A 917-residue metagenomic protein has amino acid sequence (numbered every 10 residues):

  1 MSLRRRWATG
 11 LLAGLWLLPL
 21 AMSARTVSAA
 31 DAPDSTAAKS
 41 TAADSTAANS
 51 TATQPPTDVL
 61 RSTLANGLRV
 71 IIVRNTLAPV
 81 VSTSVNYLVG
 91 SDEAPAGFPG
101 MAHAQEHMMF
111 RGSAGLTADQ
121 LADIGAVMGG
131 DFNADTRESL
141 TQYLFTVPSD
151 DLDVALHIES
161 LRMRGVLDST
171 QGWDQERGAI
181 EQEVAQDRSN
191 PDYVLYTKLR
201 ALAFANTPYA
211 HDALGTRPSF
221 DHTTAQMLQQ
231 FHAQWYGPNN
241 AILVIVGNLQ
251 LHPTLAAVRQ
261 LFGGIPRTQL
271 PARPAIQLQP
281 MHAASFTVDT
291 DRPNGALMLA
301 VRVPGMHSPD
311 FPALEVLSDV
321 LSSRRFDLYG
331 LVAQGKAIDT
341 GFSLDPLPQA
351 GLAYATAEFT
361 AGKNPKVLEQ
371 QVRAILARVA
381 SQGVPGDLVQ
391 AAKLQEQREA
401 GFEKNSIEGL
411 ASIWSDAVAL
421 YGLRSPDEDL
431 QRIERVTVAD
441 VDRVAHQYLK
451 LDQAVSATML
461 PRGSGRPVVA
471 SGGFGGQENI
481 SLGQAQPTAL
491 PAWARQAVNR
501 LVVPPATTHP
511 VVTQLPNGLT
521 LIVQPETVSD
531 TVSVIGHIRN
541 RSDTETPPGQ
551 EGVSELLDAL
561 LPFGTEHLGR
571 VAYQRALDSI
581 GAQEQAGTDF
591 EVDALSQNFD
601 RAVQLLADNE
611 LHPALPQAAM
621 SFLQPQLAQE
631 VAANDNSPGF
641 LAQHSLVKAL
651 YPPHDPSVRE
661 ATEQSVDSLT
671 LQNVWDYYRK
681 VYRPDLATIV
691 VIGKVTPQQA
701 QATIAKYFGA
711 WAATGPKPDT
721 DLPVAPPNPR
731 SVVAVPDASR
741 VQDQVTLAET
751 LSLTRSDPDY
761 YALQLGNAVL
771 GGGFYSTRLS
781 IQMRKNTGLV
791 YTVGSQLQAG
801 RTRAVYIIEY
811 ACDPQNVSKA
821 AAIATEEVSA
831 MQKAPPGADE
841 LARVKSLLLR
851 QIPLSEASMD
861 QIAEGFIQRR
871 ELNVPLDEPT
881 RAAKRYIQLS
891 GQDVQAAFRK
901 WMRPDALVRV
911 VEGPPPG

Functional and structural regions predicted by a protein language model:
G10-S23: Bacterial N-terminal signal peptides
L20, T26-S40, S45-V70, Q250-D289 (+7 more regions): Proteolytic maturation boundary segments
D31, S50-S62, H157, E183 (+12 more regions): Histidine-acidic residue clusters that define the catalytic metal-binding segment of zinc metallopeptidase domains
A32, S82-T146, S189, H211-L214 (+6 more regions): M16/MPP (pitrilysin/insulinase) zinc-metallopeptidase core fold and M16-derived inactive scaffolds
G67, V85, H103-Q105, G125 (+34 more regions): Buried hydrophobic packing residues in well-ordered domains
Y87, S113-A114, Q120-F231, Q277 (+9 more regions): Acidic/histidine-enriched segments that form metal/cofactor-coordinating and catalytic pocket/exosite environments
Q226-L261, Q453-A454, H644, H654 (+2 more regions): Non-catalytic, conformational "gating/processing" segments within enzyme and secreted inhibitor domains
M298-A300, L321-F359, I407, T746-L751 (+1 more regions): A structural supersecondary motif
